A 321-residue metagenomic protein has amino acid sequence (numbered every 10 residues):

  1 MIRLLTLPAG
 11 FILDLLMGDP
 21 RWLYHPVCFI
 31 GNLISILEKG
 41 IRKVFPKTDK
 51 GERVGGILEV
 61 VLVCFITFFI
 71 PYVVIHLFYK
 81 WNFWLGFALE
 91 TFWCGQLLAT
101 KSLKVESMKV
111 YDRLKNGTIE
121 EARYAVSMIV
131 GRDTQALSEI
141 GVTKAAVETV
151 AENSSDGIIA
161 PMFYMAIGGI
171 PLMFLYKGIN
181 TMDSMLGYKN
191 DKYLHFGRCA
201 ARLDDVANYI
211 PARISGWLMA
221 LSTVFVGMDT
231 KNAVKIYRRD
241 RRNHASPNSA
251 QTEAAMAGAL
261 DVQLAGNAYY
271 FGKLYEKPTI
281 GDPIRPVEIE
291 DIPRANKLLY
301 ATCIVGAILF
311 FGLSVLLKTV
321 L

Functional and structural regions predicted by a protein language model:
M1-L175, I179, G187-L321: Hydrophobic alpha-helical transmembrane segments
